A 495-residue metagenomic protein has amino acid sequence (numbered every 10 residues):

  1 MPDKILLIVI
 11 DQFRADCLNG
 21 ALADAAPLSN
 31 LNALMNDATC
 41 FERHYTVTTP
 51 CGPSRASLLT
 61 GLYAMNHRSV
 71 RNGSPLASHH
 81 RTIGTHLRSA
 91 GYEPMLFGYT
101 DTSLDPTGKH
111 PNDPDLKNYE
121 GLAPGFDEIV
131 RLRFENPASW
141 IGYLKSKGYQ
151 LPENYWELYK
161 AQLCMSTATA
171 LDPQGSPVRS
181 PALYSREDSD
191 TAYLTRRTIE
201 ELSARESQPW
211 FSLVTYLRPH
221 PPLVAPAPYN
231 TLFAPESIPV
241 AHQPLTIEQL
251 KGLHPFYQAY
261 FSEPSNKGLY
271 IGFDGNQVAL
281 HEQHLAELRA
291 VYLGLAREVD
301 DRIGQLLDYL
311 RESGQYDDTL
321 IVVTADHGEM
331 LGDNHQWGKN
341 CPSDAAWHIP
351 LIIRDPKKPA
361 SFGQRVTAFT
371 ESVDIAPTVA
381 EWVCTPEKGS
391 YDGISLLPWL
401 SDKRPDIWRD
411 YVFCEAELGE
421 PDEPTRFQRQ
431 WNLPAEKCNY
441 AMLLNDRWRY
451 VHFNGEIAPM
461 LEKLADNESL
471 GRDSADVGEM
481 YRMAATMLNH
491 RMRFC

Functional and structural regions predicted by a protein language model:
M1-T39, T48, R88, A227 (+1 more regions): Active-site-proximal N-terminal segment of extracellular/periplasmic enzymes that hydrolyze or transfer
I5-D11, L87, Y99, F211-V214 (+5 more regions): A short aromatic-rich beta-strand->coil structural motif
A23-P27, T46-T49, S74-H80, F256 (+6 more regions): A short beta-strand-to-alpha-helix junction
A26, A225, D308-Q364, A368-E371: Histidine-centered active-site microenvironments of extracellular/periplasmic hydrolases and transferases
N32-A33, G84-E93, G304, P356-K357 (+2 more regions): Non-catalytic, well-ordered alpha-helical segments in soluble enzyme domains
T60-Y184: Catalytic-site neighborhoods of secreted/periplasmic enzymes that process anionic sulfate/phosphate groups
N136, W140-Y143, Q150-P152, H327-D333 (+3 more regions): C-terminal cap/loop subdomain of S1 sulfatases and analogous C-terminal strand-loop tails that border
S185-R205, V240, G275-T319, W382 (+1 more regions): A long, amphipathic alpha-helix that forms part of the scaffold/cap immediately adjacent to metal-dependent active
